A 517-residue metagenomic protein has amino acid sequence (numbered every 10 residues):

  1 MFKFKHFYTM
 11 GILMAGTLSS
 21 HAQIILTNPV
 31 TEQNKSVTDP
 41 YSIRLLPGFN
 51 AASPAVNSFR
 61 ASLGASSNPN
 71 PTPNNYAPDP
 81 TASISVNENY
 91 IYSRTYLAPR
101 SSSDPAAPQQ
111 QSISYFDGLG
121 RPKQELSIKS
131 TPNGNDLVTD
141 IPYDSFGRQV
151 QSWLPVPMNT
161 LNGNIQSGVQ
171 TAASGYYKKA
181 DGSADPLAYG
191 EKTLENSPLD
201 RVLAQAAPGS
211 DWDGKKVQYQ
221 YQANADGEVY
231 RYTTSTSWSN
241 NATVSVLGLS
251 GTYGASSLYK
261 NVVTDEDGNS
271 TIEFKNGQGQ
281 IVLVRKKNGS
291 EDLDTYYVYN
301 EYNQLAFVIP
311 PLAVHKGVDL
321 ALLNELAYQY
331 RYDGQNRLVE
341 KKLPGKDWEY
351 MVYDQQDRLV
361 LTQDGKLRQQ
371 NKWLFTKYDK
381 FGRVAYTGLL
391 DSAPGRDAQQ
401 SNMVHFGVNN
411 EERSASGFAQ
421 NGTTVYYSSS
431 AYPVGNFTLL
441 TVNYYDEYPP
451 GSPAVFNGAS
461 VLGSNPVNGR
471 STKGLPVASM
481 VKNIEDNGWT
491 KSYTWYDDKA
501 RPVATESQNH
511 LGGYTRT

Functional and structural regions predicted by a protein language model:
M1-I25: Bacterial Sec-dependent N-terminal signal peptides
K3, A15-G16, K35, A106 (+2 more regions): Homeobox/homeodomain signature
F7, F49-N50, N57, N269 (+1 more regions): A generic structural micro-environment signature that highlights single residues at secondary-structure boundaries
A15-T17, V30, S36, V298 (+2 more regions): Generic structural signal for beta-strand residues in well-ordered domains
Q23-Y76: Extracellular beta-helix/beta-solenoid repeat scaffolds
N70-T517: Beta-strand elements of repeat-based all-beta scaffolds
